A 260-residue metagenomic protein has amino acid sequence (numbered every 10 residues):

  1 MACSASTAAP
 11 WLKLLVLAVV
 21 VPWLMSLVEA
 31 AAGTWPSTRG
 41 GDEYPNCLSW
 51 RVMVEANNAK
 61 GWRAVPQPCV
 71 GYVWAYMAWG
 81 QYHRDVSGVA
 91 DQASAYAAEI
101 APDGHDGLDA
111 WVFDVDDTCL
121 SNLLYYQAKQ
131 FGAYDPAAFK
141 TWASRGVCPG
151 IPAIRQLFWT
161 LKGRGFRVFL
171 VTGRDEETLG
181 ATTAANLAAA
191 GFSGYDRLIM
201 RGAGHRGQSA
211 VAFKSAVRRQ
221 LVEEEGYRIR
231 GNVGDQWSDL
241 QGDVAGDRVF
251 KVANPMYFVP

Functional and structural regions predicted by a protein language model:
A2-F113: Non-catalytic pre-domain segments flanking phosphatase-related domains
G61, C69, H83, D103-L108 (+3 more regions): Active-site neighborhood of HAD-like aspartate-dependent phosphohydrolases
Y76-R84, K140-V147, F169-D175, G204-Q208: Second-shell loop/turn segments in exported
G88, Q92, T141, P149 (+4 more regions): Extracytoplasmic/secreted proteins, especially bacterial periplasmic and envelope-associated proteins
D106-D109, K162-F169, S193-R197, E225-R230 (+1 more regions): Loop/turn elements at helix/coil->beta-strand transitions in domains of secreted/extracellular proteins
D117-T118, I154-L187, R197-R201: Substrate-recognition element of Asp-dependent hydrolases with the DxDx(T/V) motif
E177-R230: Substrate-recognition "cap/lid" segment bordering the active-site pocket of phosphatases
S215-P260: Acidic, Mg2+-coordinating phosphoryl-transfer loop and its flanking beta/alpha structural elements, shared across
